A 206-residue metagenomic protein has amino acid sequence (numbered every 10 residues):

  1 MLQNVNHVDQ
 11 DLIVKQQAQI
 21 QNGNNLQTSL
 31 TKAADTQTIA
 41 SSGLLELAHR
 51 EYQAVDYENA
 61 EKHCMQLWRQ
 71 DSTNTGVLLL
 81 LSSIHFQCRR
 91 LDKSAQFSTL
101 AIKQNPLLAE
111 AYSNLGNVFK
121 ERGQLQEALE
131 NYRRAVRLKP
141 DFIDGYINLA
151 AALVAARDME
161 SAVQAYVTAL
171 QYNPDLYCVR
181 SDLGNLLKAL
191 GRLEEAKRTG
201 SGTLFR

Functional and structural regions predicted by a protein language model:
L26-G43: TPR-adjacent "capping" and linker segments in tetratricopeptide-repeat scaffold/adaptor proteins
A40-Q70, S83, Q87: Alpha-helical segment of the N-proximal tetratricopeptide repeat
H49-Q53, G76-Q87, S98, E110-E121 (+3 more regions): Conserved alpha-helical positions within TPR/SEL1-like repeat arrays
